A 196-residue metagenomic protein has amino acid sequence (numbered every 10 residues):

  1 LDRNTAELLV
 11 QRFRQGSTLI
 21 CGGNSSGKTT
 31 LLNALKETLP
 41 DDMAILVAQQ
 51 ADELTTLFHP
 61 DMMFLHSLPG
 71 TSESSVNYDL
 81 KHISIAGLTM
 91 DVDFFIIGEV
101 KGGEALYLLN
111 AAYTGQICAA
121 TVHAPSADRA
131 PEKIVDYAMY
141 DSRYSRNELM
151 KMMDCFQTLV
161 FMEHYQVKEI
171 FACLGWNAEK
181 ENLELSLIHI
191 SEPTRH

Functional and structural regions predicted by a protein language model:
L1-Q15: P-loop NTP-binding catalytic core
S17-N24, A34-M152, H164: Switch/coupling sub-region of P-loop NTPases
G27-K28: Conserved glycine(s) of the Walker
L31: Hydrophobic positions on the alpha1 helix immediately C-terminal to the Walker A/P-loop
E148-A178: Phosphate-binding/switch region of NTP-binding enzymes
I188-H196: Conserved small/polar residues in nucleotide/adenosyl-binding loops
